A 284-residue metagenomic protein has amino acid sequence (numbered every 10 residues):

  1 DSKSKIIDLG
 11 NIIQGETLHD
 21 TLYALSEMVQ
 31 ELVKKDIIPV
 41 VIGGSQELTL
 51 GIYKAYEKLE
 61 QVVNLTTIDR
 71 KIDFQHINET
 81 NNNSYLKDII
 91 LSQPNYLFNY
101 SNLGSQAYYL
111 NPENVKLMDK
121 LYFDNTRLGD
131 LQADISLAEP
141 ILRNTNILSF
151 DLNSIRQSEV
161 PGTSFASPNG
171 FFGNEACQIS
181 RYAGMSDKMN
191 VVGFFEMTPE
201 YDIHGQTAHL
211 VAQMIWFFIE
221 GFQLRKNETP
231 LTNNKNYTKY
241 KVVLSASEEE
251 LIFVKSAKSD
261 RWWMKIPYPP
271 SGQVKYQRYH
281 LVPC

Functional and structural regions predicted by a protein language model:
D1-F194, T198-C284: Conserved alpha-helical scaffold segments that buttress catalytic/binding sites
